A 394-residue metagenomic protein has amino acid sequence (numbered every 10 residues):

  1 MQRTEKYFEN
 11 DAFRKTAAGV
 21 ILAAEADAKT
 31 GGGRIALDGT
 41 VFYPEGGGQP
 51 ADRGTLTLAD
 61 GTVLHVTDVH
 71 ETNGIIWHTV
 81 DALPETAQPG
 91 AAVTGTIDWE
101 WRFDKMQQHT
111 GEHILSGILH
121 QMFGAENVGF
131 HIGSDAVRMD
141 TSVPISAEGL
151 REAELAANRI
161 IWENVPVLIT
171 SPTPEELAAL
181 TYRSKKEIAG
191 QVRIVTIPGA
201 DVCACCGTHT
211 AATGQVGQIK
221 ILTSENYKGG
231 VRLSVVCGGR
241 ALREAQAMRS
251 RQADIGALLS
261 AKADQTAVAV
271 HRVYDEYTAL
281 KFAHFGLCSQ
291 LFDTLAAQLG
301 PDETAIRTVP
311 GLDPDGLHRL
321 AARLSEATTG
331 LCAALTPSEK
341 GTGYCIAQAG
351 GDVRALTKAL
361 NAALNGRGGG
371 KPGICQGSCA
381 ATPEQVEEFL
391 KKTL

Functional and structural regions predicted by a protein language model:
M1-L394: A glycine- and charged-residue-rich anion-binding loop/surface
